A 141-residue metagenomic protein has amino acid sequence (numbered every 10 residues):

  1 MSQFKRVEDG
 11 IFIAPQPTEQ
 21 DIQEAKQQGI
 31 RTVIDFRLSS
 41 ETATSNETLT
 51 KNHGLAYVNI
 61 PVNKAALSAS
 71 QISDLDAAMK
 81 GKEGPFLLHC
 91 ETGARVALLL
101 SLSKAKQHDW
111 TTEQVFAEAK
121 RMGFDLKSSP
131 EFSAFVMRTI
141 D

Functional and structural regions predicted by a protein language model:
M1-F86, S101-D141: Cys-dependent protein tyrosine phosphatase-like superfamily
F86-A97: A phosphate-binding catalytic loop at a beta-strand-loop-alpha-helix junction that coordinates phosphoryl groups
